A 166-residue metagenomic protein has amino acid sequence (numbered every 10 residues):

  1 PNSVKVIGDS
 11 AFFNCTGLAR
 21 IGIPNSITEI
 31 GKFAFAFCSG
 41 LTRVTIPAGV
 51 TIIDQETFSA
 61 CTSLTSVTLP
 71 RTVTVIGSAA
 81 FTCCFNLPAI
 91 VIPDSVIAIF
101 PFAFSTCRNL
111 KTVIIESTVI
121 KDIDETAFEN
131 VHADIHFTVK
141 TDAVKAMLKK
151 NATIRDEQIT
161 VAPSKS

Functional and structural regions predicted by a protein language model:
P1-V6, C15-E29, S39-I52, T62-V75 (+4 more regions): Structural signature of tandem-repeat unit edges
G8-F13, G31-A36, D54-T57, G77-A80 (+2 more regions): Consensus positions within tandem repeat domains that build extended binding/scaffold surfaces
T126-F128, A143-Q158: Short, aromatic/basic amphipathic alpha-helical patches
